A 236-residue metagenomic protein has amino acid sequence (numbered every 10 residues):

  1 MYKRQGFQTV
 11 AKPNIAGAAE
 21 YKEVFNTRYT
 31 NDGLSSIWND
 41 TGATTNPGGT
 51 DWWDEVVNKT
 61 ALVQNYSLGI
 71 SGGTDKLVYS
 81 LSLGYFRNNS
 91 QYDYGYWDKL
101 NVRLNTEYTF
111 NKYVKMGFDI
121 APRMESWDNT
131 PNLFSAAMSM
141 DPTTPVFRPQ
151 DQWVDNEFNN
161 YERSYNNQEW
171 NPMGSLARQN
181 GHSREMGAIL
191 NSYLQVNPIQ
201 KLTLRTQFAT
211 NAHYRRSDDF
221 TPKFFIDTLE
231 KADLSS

Functional and structural regions predicted by a protein language model:
K3-G49, S90-G95, N101-I189, R205-S236: Surface-exposed loop/interface segments of Gram-negative outer-membrane beta-barrel transport/assembly proteins
T41, V56-A61, I70-T74: Outer-membrane beta-barrel initiation region
D51-W53: N-terminal entry motif of extracellular EGF-like repeats
T60-V63, Q91-D93: Solvent-exposed loop/turn segments connecting transmembrane beta-strands in outer-membrane beta-barrel proteins
V63, T74-D75, T109-Y113, N197-I199 (+1 more regions): Outer-membrane beta-barrel channels and translocator barrels
L68-T74, V102-Y108, L190-V196: Residues on the lipid-exposed face of transmembrane beta-strands in outer-membrane beta-barrel proteins
F86-N88: Ligand-site clamp/hinge motif
